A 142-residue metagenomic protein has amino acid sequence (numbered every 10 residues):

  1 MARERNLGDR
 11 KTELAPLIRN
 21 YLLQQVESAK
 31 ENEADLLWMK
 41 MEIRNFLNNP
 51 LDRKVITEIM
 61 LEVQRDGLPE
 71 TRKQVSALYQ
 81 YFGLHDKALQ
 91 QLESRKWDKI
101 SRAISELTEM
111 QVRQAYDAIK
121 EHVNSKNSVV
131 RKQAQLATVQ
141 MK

Functional and structural regions predicted by a protein language model:
M1-G8: N-terminal signal-anchor transmembrane alpha helix of single-pass membrane proteins, serving as the membrane-anchoring
K11, A15-R19, L36, K40 (+4 more regions): Residue-level detector of extended alpha-helical repeat arrays and alpha-solenoid scaffolds
R19, L23, R44, T57 (+5 more regions): Amphipathic alpha-helical repeat scaffolds
R19-R53: Acidic, Ser/Thr-rich low-complexity segments on the non-lumenal side of membrane proteins
N20-E31, E62-R65, E109-V112, Q140: Positions within ordered alpha-helical repeat solenoids
K40-L47, R53-E58, R72, S76-L92 (+1 more regions): Amphipathic alpha-helical scaffolding segments comprising HEAT/armadillo-like alpha-solenoid repeats
E62, P69-Y79, S101-Q111, K132-M141: Structural detector for internal amphipathic alpha-helices that build alpha-solenoid repeat scaffolds
R95-W97, K126-V130: Short inter-helical turns and helix N-cap capping residues of alpha-solenoid HEAT/ARM repeat scaffolds
